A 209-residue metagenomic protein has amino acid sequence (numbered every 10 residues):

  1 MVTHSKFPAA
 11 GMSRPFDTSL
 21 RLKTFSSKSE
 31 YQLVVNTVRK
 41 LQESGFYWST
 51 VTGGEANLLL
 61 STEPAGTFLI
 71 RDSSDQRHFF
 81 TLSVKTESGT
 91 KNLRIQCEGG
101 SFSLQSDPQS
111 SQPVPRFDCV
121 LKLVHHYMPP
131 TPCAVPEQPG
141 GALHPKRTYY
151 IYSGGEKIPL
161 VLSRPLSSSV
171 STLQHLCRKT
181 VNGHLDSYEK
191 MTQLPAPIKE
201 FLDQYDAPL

Functional and structural regions predicted by a protein language model:
M1-S27: Cytosolic, low-complexity regulatory segments enriched in Ser/Pro/Gly with interspersed Lys/Arg in eukaryotic signaling
L20, Y31-Q42: A short, surface-exposed helix-loop junction/capping segment
Y47-G54, L59-G66, S73-S74: Eukaryotic beta-rich interaction modules
S61, S101-S103: Extracellular/secreted glycoprotein ectodomains characterized by long, lumenal stretches of O-glycosylated
G66-T90: Short, structured protein-protein interaction patches enriched in aromatics and acidic/basic residues, typified by
G89-I95, F102: Short, conserved beta-strand/beta-arch hydrophobic-aromatic motifs that form part of recognition grooves or interface
Q96, Q105-L209: Cullin-RING E3 adaptor/co-adaptor recruitment helices
